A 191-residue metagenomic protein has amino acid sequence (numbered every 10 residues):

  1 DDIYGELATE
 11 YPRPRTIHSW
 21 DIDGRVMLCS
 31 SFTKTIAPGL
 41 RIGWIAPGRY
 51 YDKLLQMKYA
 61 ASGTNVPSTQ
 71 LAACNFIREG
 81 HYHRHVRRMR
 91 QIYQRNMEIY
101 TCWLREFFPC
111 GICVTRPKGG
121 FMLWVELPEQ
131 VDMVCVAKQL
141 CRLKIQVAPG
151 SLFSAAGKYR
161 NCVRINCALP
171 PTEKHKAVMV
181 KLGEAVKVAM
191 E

Functional and structural regions predicted by a protein language model:
D1-T16: Conserved PLP phosphate-binding loop immediately N-terminal to the Schiff-base lysine helix in PLP-dependent enzymes
I22-Q91: Conserved core segment of the aminotransferase class I/II
V26, I112, I145: Short, conserved active-site loop motifs that form the nucleotide-linked donor/cofactor pocket
G48, R78, E126-P128, A168-P170: Residue-level recognition of strand-loop junctions within catalytic nucleotide-signaling folds
Q91-T101, I112-E126, V136: Conserved glycine-rich beta-strand-loop-beta hairpin in the small C-terminal domain of fold type I
Q130-V136, E173-A177: Short, conserved charged micro-motifs
R142-L143, G157-E191: PLP-dependent enzyme catalytic core of the Aspartate aminotransferase-like
